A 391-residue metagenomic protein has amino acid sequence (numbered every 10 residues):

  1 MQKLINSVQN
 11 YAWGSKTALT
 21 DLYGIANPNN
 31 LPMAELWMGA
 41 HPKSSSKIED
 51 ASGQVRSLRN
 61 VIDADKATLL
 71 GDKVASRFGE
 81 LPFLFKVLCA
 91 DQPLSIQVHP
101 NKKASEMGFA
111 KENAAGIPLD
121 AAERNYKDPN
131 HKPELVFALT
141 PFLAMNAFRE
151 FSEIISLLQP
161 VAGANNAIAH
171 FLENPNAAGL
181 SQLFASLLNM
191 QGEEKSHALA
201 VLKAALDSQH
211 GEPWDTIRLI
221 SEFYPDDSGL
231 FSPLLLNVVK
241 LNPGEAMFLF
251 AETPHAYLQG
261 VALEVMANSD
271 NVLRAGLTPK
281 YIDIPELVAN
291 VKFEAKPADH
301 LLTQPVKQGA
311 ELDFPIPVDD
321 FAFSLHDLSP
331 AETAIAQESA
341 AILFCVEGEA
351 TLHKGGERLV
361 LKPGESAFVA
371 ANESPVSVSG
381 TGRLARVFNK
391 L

Functional and structural regions predicted by a protein language model:
M1-Q209, P279-P297, F323: Transition-metal
M38-A40, V87-D91, V98, P133-P141 (+5 more regions): Short, conserved beta-strand element in jelly-roll/cupin
I48-E49, L58-V74, A147-F148, D226-N242 (+2 more regions): A short beta-strand-loop-beta hairpin characteristic of the jelly-roll/cupin
L88, L236-L249, T253-L258, L263 (+1 more regions): Short acidic-glycine-tyrosine-enriched beta hairpin
Q92, E349-L391: Generic C-terminus detector
L94, L135-A144, G260-P279, F321 (+1 more regions): A short hydrophobic beta-strand segment most commonly corresponding to one strand of the jelly-roll/cupin
V261-D313: C-terminal, non-catalytic macromolecule-binding modules
K307-A310, D319-Q337: Conserved short histidine dyad/triad with adjacent acidic residue
